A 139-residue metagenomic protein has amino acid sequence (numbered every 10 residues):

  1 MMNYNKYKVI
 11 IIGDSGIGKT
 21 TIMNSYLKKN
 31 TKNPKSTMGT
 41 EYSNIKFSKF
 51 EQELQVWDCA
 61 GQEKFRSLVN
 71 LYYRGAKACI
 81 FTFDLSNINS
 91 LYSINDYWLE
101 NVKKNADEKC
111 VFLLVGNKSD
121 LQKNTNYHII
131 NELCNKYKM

Functional and structural regions predicted by a protein language model:
M1-M139: TRAFAC-class small GTPase G-domain
